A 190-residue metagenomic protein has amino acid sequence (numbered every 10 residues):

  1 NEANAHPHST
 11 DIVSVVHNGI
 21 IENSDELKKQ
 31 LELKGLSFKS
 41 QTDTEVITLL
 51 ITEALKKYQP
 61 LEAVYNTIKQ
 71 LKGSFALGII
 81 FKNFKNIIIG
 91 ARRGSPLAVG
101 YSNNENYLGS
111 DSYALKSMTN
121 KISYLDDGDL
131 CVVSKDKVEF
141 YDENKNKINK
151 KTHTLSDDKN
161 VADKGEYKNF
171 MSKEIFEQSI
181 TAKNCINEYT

Functional and structural regions predicted by a protein language model:
N1-T190: Conserved short alpha-helical segments that host acidic/polar catalytic motifs at enzyme active sites
